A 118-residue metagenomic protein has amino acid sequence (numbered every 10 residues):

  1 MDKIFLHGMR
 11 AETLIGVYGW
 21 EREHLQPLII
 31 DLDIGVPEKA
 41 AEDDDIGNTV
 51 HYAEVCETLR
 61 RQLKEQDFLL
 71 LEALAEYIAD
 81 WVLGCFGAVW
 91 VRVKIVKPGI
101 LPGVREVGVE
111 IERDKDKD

Functional and structural regions predicted by a protein language model:
M1-D118: N-terminal, polar/charged subdomain of small-to-medium soluble alpha/beta proteins
